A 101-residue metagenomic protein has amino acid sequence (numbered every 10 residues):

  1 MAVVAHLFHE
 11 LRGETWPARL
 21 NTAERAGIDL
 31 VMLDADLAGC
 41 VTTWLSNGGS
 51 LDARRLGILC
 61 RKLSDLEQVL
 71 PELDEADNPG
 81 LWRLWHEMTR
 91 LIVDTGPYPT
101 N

Functional and structural regions predicted by a protein language model:
M1-W16: Short, extreme N-terminal segment that most often corresponds to the first beta-strand
V3-L7, R54, I58, D65 (+1 more regions): Exposed alpha-helical structural elements
H9, L37, E75-N78: Intrinsically disordered, low-complexity regions enriched in Ser/Pro/Gly/Gln/His and often acidic
G13-L63: Amphipathic alpha-helical interaction modules
L33-W44, Q68, L84-L91: Short, hydrophobic/amphipathic alpha-helical patches that form generic packing surfaces within helical domains
W44-L51, L66-D74, G96-T100: Secondary-structure edge/capping motif, primarily at the C-terminal ends of alpha-helices and the immediately following
L59-R83: Hydrophobic alpha-helical segments that drive targeting, anchoring, or assembly
D74-N101: Amphipathic alpha-helical binding modules
